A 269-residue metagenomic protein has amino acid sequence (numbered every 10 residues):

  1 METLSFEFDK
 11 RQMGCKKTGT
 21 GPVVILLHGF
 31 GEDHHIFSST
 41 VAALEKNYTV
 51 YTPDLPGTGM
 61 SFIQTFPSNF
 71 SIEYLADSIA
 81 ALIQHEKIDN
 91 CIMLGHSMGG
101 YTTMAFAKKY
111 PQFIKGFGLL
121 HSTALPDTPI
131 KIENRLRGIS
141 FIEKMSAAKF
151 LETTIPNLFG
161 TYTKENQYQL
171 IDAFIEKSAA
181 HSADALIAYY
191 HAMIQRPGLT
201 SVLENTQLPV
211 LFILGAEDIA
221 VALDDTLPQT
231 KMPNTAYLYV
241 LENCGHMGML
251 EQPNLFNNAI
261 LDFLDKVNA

Functional and structural regions predicted by a protein language model:
F8-K16, S39-A42, Y51-L94, K109 (+1 more regions): Active-site loop/oxyanion-hole signature of alpha/beta-hydrolase fold enzymes
P22-G29: Short beta-strand element of the alpha/beta-hydrolase
G29-S39, V50: Serine-hydrolase catalytic-loop signature spanning alpha/beta hydrolases and amidase-signature enzymes
G31, L55-F62, A124, G245-G248: Alpha/beta-hydrolase active-site loop signature
I88-T128: Conserved hydrolase catalytic core segment
D127-E133, M145-N205: Conserved alpha/beta-hydrolase catalytic His-Asp/Glu region
N205-C244, L250: Conserved loop-alpha-helix segment in the C-terminal half of the alpha/beta-hydrolase fold that carries the catalytic
T235-A269: Catalytic active-site module of serine/aspartate enzymes centered on a nucleophile-bearing elbow/loop
